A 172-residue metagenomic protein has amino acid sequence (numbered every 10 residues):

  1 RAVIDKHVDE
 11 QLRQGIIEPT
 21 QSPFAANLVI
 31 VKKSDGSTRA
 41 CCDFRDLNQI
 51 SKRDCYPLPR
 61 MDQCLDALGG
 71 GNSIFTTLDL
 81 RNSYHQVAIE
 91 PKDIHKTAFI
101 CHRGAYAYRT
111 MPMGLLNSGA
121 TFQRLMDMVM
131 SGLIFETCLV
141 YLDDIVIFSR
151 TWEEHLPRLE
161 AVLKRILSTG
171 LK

Functional and structural regions predicted by a protein language model:
R1-K172: Retroelement reverse transcriptase polymerase core
